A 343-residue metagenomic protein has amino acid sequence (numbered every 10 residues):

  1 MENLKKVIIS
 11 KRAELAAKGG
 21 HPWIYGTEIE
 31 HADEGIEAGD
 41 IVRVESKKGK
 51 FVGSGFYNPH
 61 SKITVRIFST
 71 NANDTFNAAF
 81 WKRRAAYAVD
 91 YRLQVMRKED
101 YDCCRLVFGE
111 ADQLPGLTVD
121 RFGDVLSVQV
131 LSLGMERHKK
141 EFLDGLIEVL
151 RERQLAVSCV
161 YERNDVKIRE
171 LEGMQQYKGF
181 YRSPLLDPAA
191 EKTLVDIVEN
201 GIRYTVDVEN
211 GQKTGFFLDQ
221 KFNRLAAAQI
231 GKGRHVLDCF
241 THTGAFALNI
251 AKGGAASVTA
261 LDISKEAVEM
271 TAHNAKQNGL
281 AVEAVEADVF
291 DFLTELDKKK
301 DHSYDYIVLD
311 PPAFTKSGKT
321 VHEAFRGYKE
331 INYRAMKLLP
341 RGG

Functional and structural regions predicted by a protein language model:
M1-G123: Non-catalytic accessory regions of SAM-dependent methyltransferases
S61, G134-E136, Q212-K213: Short, surface-exposed beta-strand-loop junctions and turns on beta-sheet-rich folds
A79-R83, Y87-Y91, R151-E172, A228-G253: A short, charged
V107-D120, K140-F216: Non-catalytic substrate-recognition/targeting regions of SAM-dependent transferases
G123-E136: A short interface-forming secondary-structure element
P184-G343: Rossmann-like S-adenosyl-L-methionine
